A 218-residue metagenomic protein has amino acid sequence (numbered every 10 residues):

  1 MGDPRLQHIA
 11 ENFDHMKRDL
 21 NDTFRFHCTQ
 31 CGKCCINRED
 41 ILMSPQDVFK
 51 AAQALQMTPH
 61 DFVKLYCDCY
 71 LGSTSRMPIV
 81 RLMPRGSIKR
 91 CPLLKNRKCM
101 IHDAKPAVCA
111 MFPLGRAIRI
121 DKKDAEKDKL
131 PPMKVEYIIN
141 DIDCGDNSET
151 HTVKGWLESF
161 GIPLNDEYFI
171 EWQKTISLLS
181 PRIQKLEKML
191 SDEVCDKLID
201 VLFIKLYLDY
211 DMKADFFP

Functional and structural regions predicted by a protein language model:
M1-P218: Short loop/turn segments that flank or connect secondary-structure elements
